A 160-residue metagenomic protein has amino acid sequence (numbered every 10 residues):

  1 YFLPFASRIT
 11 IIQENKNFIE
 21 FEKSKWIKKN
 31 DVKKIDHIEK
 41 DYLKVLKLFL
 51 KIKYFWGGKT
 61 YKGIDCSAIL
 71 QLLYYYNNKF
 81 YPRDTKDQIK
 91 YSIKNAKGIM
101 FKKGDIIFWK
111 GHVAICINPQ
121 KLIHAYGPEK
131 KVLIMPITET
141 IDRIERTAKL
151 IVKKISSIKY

Functional and structural regions predicted by a protein language model:
Y1-I52: Boundary regions of SH3-family modules and the immediately adjacent low-complexity/disordered segments in eukaryotic
I27-V32, D65, I134-T138: Helix N-cap / beta->alpha transition motif
L46, I69, G104: Terminal peptide-recognition signature
K53-F101: Catalytic cysteine-centered active-site loop
F80-T138: ...with weaker cross-activation on analogous glycine-rich loops/strands in unrelated enzymes
I144-Y160: Low-complexity, Gly/Ser/Thr/Pro-rich intrinsically disordered linker/tail segments
